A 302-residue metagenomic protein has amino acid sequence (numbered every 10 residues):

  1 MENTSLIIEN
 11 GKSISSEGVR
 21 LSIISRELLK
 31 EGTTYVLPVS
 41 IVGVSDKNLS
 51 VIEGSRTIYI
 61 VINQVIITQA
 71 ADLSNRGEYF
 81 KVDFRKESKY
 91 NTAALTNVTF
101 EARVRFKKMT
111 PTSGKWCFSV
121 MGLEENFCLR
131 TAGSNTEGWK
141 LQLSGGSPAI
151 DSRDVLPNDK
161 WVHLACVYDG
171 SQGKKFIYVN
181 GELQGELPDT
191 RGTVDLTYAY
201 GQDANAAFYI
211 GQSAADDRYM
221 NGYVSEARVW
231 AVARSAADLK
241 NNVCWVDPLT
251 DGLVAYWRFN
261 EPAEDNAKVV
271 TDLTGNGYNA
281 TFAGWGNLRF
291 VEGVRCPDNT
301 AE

Functional and structural regions predicted by a protein language model:
M1-T68: Short boundary segments that mark the start of a structured unit
R26-E27, V44-D46, F106-T110, G170-Q172 (+4 more regions): Acidic glycine-/aspartate-rich tracts in secreted/extracellular proteins
G54-N75, W245-E302: Extracytoplasmic low-complexity segments
N63-N75, R103-M109, R130-V194, G286-A301: Extracellular glycan-interaction surfaces
I67-K140, R234, D238: Extracellular glycan-recognition modules
F84-F100, R153-V162, D217-Y223, P248-T250: Extracellular/lumenal carbohydrate-interaction signature centered on repeated Trp-anchored short motifs
V98-K108, R218-N242, V254-E264: Extracellular, beta-strand-rich glycan-interacting domains
Y200-S225, A237-C244, E302: Extracellular glycan-interaction patches encoded by glycine-rich segments
